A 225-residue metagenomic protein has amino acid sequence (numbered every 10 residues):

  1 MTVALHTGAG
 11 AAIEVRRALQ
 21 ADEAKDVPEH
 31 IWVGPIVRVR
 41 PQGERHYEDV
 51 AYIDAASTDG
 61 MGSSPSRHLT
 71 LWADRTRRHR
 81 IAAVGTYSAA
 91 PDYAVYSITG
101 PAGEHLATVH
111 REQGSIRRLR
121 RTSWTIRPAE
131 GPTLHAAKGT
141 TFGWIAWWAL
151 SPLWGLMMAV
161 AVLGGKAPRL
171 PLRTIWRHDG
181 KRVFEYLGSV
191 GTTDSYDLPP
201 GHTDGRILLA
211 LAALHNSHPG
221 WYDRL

Functional and structural regions predicted by a protein language model:
M1-T58, S63, G114-L225: Low-complexity or membrane-interfacial segments used for flexible interactions
E29-T108: Short N-terminal edge-element motif at the start of the domain
A82-T86, R111-Q113, A161-L163: Intrinsically disordered, low-complexity segments enriched in polar/charged residues with Gly/Pro, especially when
G103, H110-E112, P128: Long, charged/polar, surface-exposed segments that mediate recognition or autoinhibition
A107-V109, H135-A136: Short hydrophobic/aromatic-rich beta-strand segments that constitute the beta-sheet cores of beta-sandwich/beta-barrel
